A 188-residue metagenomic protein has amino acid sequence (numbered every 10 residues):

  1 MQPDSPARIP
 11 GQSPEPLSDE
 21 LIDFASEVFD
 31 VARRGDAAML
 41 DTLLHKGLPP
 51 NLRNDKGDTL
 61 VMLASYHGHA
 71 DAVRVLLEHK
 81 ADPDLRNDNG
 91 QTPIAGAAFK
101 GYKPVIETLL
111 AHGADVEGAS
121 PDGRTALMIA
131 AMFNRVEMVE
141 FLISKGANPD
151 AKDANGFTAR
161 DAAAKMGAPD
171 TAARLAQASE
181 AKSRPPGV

Functional and structural regions predicted by a protein language model:
M1-V28, S144-K145, A154-F157, D161-V188: Ankyrin-repeat-protein effector appendages
M39, D71-A72, P104-V105, E137-M138 (+1 more regions): Conserved ankyrin/ankyrin-like repeat signature
